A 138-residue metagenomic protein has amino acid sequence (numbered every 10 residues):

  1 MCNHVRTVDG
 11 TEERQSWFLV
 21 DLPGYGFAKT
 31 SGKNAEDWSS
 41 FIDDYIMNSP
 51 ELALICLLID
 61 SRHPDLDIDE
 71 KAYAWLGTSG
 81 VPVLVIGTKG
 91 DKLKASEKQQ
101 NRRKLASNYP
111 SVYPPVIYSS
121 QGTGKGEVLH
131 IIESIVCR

Functional and structural regions predicted by a protein language model:
M1-K33, S134-R138: Conserved G1/Walker A P-loop phosphate-binding module
T7-G10, R62-L66: Acidic pyrophosphate-coordinating catalytic loop
S16, G80, S111-Y113: A generic structural signal for alpha->beta connector loops
P23-Y25, S61-R62, K89-G90: Conserved Walker B
F27-N34, P64-E70, K94-R102: Conserved ATPase-coupling elements of RecA-like P-loop NTPase cores
K33-H63, Y73-I86: Inter-motif core of Ras-like GTPase G domains
D91-R138: Canonical P-loop GTPase G-domain recognition
